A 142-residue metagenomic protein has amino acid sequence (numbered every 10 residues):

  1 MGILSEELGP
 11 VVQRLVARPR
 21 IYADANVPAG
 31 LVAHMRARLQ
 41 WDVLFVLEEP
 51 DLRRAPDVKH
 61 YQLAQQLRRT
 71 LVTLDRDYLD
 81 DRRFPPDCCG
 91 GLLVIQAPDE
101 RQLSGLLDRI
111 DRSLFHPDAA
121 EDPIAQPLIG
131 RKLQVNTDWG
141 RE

Functional and structural regions predicted by a protein language model:
G2-L15, D24-A25, A29-Q40, P50 (+2 more regions): Acidic, PIN/NYN-like endoribonuclease modules and their adjacent C-terminal/linker elements
V16-R18, R68: A general structural motif
R20-Y22: Conserved acidic segment of CheY-like receiver
L47-R53: Short beta->alpha junction loops
A55-R69: Acidic, metal-associated active-site segment
Q65-R83: Acidic, metal-binding active-site segment of PIN/NYN-like and related structure-specific nucleases
